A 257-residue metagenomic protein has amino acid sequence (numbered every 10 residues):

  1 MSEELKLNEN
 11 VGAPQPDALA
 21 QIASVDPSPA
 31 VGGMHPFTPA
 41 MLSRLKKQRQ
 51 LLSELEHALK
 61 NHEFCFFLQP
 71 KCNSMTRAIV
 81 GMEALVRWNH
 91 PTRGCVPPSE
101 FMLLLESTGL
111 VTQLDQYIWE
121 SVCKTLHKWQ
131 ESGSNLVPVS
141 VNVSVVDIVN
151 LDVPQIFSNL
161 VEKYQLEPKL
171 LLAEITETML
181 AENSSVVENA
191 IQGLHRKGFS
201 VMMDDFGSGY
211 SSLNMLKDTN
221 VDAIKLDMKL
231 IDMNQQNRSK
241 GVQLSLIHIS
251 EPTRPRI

Functional and structural regions predicted by a protein language model:
S2-G12, I22-C65, L105-G109, D147-P154 (+1 more regions): C-di-GMP signaling machinery
E3-P16, A40-R44, P70-T76, W88-R93 (+2 more regions): Catalytic strand-loop-helix junctions within cyclic-nucleotide turnover domains
P16-A23, L51, A84, E100 (+4 more regions): Structural preference for long, well-ordered alpha-helical segments in enzyme cores
G33-L104, N142, M203: Active-site core of bacterial EAL-family cyclic-dinucleotide phosphodiesterase domains
T38, R44, S74-E83, L110-V186: Catalytic core of bacterial c-di-GMP phosphodiesterases, primarily the EAL and HD-GYP domains, capturing alpha-helical
R77, H248-I249: Adenylate-forming
Q155-F157, V186-N189, R238-S245: Charged helix-capping and loop-helix junction motifs
L160-Q235, S250, R254: The catalytic core of metal-dependent phosphodiesterases that act on cyclic dinucleotides
